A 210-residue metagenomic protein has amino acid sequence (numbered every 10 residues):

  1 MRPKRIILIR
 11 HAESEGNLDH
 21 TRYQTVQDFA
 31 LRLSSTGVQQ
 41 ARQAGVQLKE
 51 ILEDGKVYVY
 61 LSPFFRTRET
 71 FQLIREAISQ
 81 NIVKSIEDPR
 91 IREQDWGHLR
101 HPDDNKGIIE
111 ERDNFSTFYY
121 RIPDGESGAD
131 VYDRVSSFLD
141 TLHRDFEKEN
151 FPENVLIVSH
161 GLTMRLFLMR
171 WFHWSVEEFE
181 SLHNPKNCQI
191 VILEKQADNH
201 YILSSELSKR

Functional and structural regions predicted by a protein language model:
M1-R5, A44, E50, Q80 (+3 more regions): Acidic, low-complexity terminal tails and accessory targeting/binding regions of phosphate-metabolizing enzymes
R2-R5, I9-V83, D130, V135: Active-site-proximal alpha-helix that buttresses catalytic centers in soluble enzyme cores
I6, V57, F151-G161: Generic beta-sheet signal
I9, D88, V158: Generic enzyme active-site microenvironment
H11, F146, H160: Histidine-centered active-site/metal-ligand motif
S14, T163-M164: Short active-site segment of divalent metal-dependent hydrolases/proteases that encodes the spacing between
D19, L31-R32, I74-S137: Phosphate-handling substructures
D140: Helix-loop module immediately N-terminal to the HCX5R catalytic loop in PTP-like cysteine phosphatase domains
